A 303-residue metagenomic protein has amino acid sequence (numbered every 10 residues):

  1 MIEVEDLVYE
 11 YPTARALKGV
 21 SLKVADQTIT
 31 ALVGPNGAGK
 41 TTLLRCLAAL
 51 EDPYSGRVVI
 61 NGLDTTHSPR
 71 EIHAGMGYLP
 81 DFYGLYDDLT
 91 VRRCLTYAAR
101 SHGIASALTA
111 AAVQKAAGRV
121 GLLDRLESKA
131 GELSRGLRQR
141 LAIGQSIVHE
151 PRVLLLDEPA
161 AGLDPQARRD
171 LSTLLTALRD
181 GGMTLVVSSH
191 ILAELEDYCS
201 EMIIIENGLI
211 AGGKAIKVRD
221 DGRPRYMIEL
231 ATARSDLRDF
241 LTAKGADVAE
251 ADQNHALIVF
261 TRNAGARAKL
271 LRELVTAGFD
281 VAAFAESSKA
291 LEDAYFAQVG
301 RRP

Functional and structural regions predicted by a protein language model:
A48: Helix-to-loop junction immediately C-terminal to a conserved catalytic motif
G56-H67, E71-I72: Conserved ABC transporter NBD signature motif
T96, R100, A107-R125: Conserved ABC ATPase "signature" region
K129-G136: Conserved ABC ATPase signature
L154-E158: Catalytic Walker B motif of ABC-type/P-loop ATPase nucleotide-binding domains
L171-I258: ABC transporter nucleotide-binding domain
P224-Q298: Short, charged/small-residue-rich alpha-helical element at the C-terminal edge of ABC transporter nucleotide-binding
